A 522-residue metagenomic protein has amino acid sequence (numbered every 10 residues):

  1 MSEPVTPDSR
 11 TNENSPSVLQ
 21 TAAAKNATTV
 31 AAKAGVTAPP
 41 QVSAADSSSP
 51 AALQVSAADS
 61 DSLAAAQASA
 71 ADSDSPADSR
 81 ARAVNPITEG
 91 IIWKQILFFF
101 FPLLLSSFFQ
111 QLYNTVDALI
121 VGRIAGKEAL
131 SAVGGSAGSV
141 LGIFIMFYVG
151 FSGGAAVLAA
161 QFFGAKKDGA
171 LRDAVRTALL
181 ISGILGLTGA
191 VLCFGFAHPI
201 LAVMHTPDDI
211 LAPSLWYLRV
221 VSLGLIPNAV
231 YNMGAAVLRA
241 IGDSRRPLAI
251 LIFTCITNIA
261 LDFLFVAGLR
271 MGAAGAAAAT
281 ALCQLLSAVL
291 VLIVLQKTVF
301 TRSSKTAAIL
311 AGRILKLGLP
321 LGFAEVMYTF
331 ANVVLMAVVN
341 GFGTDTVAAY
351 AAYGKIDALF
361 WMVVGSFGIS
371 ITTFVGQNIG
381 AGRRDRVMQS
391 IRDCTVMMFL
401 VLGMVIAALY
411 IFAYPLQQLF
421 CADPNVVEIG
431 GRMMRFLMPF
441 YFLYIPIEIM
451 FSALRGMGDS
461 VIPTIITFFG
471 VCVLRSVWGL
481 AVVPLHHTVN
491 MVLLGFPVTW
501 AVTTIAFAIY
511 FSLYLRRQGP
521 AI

Functional and structural regions predicted by a protein language model:
S2-V36, Q41, D46-S48, Q54 (+6 more regions): Short alpha-helical transmembrane segments in multi-pass integral membrane proteins
E89, W93-L112, V116, V140-F147 (+6 more regions): Residue-level signal for short hydrophobic patches within transmembrane helices of multi-pass membrane transporters
F98-D117, V220, Y231, T254 (+4 more regions): Transmembrane helical elements of multi-pass membrane transporters/channels
F108, L112-S131, L201-D208, L264-M271 (+5 more regions): Helix-terminus/linker motif at the lipid-water interface of multi-pass membrane proteins
A118, K127-L130, D168, S244 (+5 more regions): Membrane-helix interface/capping residues of multi-pass secondary transporters
A125-S139, S214, L218, A277 (+3 more regions): Small-residue hotspots at the loop-to-helix junctions and early N-terminal turns of transmembrane alpha-helices
A132-V191, N228-P247, Y350-A413, Y444-I466: Small-residue-rich hydrophobic transmembrane alpha-helices
S152, V220-R239, I250-N258, A276-V289 (+4 more regions): Short runs within selected transmembrane alpha-helices of multi-pass transporters and secretion channels
